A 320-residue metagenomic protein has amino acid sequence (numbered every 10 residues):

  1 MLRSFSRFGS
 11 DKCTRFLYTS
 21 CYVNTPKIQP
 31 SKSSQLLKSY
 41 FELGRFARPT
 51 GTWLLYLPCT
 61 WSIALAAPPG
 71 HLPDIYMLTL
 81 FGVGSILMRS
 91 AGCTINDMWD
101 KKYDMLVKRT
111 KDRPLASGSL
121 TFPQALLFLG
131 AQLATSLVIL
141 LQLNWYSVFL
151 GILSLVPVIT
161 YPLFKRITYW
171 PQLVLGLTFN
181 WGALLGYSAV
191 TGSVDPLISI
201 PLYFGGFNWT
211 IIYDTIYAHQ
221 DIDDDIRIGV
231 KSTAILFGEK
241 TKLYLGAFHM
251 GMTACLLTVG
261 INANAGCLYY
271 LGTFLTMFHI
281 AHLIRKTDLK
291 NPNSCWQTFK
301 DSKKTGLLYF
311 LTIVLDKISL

Functional and structural regions predicted by a protein language model:
M1-S34: N-terminal mitochondrial targeting presequence
S33-K38, T258-L320: Extended hydrophobic alpha-helices typical of membrane-associated regions
F41-E42, T110-P201, A281-D288: Intramembrane alpha-helical segments
R45-L55, G118-G130, W170, V174-L175 (+2 more regions): Select subsegments of transmembrane alpha-helices in polytopic membrane proteins, especially boundary-proximal
L54-S62, P114, V174-V190, L236 (+2 more regions): Small-residue-rich segments of transmembrane alpha-helices in multi-pass membrane proteins, especially helix faces
C59-T60, A64-W99, R109, G130-L141 (+3 more regions): Membrane-embedded alpha-helical segments that form the functional core of polytopic membrane enzymes, especially those
A64-L65, L141-L143, F164, S188-A189 (+2 more regions): Helix-loop junctions at the membrane-solvent interface of multi-pass transporters, primarily the C-terminal
L80, S85, K101-G151, R227-C267: Multi-pass membrane catalytic core of lipid/isoprenoid biosynthesis enzymes
